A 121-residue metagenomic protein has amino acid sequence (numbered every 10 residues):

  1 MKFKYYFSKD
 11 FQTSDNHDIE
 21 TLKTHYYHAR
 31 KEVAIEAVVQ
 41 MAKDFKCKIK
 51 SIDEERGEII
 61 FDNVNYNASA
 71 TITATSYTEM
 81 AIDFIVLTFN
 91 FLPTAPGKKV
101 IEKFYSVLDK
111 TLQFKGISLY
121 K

Functional and structural regions predicted by a protein language model:
M1-K121: Ser/Thr-rich, low-complexity intrinsically disordered terminal regions
